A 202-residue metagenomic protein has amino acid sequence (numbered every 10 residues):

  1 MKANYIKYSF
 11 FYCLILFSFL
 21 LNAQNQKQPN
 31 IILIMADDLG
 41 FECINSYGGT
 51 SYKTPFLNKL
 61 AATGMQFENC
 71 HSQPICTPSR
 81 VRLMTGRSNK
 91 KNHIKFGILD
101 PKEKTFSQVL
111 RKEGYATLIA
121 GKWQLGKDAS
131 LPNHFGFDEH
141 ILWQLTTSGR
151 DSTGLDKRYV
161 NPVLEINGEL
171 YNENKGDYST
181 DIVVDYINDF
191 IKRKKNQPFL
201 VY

Functional and structural regions predicted by a protein language model:
K2, S9, L21-Y202: Formylglycine-dependent sulfatase
Y5, S9-I15: Sec-dependent signal peptide hydrophobic core
S18: The feature marks either
